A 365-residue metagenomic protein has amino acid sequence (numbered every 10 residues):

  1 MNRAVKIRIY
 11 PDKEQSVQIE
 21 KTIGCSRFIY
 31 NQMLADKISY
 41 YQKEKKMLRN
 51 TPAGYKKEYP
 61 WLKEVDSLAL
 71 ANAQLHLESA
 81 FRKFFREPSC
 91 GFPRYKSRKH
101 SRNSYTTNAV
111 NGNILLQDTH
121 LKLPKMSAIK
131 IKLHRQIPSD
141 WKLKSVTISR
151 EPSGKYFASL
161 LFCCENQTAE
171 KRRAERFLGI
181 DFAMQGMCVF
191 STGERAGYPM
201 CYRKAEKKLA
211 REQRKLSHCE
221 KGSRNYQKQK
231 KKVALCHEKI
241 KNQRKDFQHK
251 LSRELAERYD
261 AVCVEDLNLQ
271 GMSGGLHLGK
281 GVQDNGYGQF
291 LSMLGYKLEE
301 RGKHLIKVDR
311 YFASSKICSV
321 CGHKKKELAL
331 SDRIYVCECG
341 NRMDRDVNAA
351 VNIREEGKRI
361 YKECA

Functional and structural regions predicted by a protein language model:
M1-A365: Nucleic-acid substrate recognition interfaces
